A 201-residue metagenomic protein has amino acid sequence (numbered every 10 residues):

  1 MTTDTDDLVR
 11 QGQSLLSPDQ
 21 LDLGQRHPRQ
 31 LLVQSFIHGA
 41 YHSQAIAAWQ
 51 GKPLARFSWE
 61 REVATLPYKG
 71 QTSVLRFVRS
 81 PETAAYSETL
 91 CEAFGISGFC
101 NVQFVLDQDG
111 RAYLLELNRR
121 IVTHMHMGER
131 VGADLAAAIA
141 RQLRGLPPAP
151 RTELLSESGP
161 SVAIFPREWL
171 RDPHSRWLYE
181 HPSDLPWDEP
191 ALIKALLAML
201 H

Functional and structural regions predicted by a protein language model:
T2-K69, V78-E88, L106-Y113: Phosphate-binding site of ATP-dependent enzymes
L32, F99-N101, A149-L155: Flexible, glycine/charged-enriched surface loops at secondary-structure junctions
I46, E92-H126: Conserved metal-phosphate-binding beta-hairpin within the catalytic cores of diverse ATP-dependent phosphoryl-transfer
E62-V74, N118-G132: Glycine-rich phosphate/pyrophosphate-binding beta-alpha loops
A85, L115, A133, A137-A138: Feature representing long, continuous alpha-helical segments
T89-A93, M199: Amphipathic alpha-helical regulatory segments at dimerization interfaces that relay allosteric signals between sensory
A137-H201: Peripheral (often C-terminal) accessory segments that flank ATP-dependent C-N-forming ligase machineries
